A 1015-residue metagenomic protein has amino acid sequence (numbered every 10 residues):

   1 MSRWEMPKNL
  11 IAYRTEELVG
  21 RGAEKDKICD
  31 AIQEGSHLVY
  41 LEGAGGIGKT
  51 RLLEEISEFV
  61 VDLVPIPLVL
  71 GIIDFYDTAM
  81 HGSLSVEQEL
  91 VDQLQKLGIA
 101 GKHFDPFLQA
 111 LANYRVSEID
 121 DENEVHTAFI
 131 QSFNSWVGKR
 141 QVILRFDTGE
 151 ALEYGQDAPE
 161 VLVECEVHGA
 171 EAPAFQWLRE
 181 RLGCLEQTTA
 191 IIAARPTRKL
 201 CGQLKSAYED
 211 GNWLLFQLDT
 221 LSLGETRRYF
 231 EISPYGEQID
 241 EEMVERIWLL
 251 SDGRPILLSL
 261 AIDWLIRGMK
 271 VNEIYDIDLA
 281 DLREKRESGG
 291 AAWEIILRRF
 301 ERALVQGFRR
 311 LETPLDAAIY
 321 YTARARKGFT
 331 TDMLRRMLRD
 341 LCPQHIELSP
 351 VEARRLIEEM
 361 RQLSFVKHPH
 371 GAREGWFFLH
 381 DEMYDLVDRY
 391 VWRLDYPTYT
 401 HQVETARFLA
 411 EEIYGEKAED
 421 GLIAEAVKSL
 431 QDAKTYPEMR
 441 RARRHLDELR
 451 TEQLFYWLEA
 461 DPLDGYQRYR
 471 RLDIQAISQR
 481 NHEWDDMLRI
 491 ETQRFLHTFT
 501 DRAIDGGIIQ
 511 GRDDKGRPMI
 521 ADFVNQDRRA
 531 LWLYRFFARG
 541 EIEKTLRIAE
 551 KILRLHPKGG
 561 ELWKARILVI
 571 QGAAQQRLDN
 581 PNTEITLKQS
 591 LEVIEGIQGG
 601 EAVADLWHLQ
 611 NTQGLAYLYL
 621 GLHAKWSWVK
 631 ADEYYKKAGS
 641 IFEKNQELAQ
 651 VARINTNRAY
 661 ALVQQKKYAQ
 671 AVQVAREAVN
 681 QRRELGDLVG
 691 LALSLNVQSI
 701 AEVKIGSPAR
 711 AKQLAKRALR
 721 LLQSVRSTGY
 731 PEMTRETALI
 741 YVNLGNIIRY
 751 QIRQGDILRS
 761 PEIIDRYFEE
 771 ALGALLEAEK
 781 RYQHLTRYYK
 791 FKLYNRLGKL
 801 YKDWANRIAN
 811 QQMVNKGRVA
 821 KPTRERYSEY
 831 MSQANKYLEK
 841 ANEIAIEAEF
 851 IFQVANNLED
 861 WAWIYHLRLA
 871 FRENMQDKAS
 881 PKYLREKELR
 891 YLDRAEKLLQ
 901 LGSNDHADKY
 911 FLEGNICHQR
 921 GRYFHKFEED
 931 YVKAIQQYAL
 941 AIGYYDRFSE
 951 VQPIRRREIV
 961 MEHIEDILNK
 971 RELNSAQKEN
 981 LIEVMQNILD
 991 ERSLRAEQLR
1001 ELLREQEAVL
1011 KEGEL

Functional and structural regions predicted by a protein language model:
M1, A100-A112, K270-W293, A353 (+4 more regions): A eukaryote-biased feature capturing mid-to-C-terminal, repeat/solenoid-rich segments of large proteins, strongly
M1-I28, G101-Y114: Conserved adenine-nucleotide phosphate-binding loops and their immediately adjacent elements
R21, R51-E55, S85-Q88, P159-W264 (+4 more regions): Alpha-helical sensor/transducer elements of the RecA-like P-loop NTPase core
E42-I72, T197-R198, R355: P-loop NTPase Walker A phosphate-binding motif
E54, R298-E404, F408: C-terminal boundary/linker of central alpha/beta nucleotide-binding cores
G101-G149, F175-C184, E301-G307: Mid-core helix/loop region of P-loop NTP-binding domains shared across ATPases and GTPases
S135-E171: Conserved P-loop NTPase "ATPase switch" module shared by AAA+ and STAND
L531-Y534, V569-R577, D605-L622, A649-Q664 (+6 more regions): Conserved alpha-helical positions within TPR/SEL1-like repeat arrays
